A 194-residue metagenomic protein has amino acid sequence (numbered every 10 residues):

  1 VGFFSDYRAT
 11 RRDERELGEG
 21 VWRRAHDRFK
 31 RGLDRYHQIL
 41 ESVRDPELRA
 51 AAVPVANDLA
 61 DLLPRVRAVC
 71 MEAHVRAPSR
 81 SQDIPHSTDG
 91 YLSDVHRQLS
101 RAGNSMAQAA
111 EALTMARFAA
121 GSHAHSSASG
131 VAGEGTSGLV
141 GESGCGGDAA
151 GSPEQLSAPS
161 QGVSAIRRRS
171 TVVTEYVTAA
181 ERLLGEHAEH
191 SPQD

Functional and structural regions predicted by a protein language model:
V1-A56, A60: Leu/Val/Ala/Ile-rich N-terminal alpha-helices, chiefly Sec-type signal peptides and the beginnings
R12, E16-E19, R23, P46-R49 (+8 more regions): Heptad-repeat register of long alpha-helical coiled-coils used for dimerization/oligomerization in large scaffolding
R24, R28-R35, P54, D58-D61 (+8 more regions): Charged, amphipathic alpha-helical oligomerization/scaffolding segments
Y36-E47, V66, C70-S87, A110-S127 (+3 more regions): Secondary-structure edge/capping motif, primarily at the C-terminal ends of alpha-helices and the immediately following
L113, R117-G133, G138, G147-D194: C-terminal amphipathic alpha-helix
